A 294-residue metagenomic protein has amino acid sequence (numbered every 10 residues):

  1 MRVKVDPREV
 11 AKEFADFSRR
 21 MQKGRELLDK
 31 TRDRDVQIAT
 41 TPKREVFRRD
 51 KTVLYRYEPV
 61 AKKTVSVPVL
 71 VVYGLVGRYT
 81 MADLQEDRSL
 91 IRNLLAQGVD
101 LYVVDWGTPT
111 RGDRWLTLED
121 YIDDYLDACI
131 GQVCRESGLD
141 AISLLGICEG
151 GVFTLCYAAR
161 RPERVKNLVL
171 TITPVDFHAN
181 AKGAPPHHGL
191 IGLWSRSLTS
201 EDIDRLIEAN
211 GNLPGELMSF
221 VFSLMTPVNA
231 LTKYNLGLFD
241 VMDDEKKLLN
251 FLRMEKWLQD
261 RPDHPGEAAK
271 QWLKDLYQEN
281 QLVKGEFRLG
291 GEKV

Functional and structural regions predicted by a protein language model:
M1-A39: N-terminal targeting or regulatory segments adjacent to alpha/beta-hydrolase or S9 domains
M1-E13, R135, L139, T154-E267: Alpha/beta-hydrolase-fold enzymes
L27-T52, L238-V294: Alpha/beta-hydrolase fold catalytic core
R32, A39-T110: Short, surface-exposed "cap/lid" segments of acyl-processing enzymes
D113-W115, A181: Conserved catalytic-core motifs of eukaryotic protein kinase domains, centered on the activation segment
W115-E136: Alpha/beta-hydrolase active-site loop
L145-G150, T154: Gly/Ala-rich beta-loop-alpha elbow adjacent to hydrolase catalytic centers
